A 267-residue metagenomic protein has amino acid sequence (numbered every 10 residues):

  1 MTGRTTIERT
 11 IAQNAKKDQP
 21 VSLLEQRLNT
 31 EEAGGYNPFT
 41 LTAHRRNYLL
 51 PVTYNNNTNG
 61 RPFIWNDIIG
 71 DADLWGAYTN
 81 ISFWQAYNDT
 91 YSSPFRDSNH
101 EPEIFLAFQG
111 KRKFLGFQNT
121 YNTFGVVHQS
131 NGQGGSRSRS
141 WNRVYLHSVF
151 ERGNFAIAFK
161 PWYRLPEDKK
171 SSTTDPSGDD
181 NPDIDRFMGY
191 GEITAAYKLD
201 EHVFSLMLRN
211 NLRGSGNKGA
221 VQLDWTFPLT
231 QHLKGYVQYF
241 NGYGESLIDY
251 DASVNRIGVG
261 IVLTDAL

Functional and structural regions predicted by a protein language model:
M1-V52: N-terminal periplasmic/intermembrane-space "pro-region" immediately following the signal or transit peptide
G3-T5, A195, I261: Short beta-strand element of the conserved SAM-dependent methyltransferase core
G35, T40-A43, D67-D200, L208-N210 (+2 more regions): Outer-membrane pore/translocation modules
P51-F63, T90-S93: Surface-exposed strand-loop-strand hairpins of Gram-negative outer-membrane beta-barrel proteins
T58-P62, E101-E103, Y145, E192 (+2 more regions): Membrane-embedded beta-strand positions in outer-membrane beta-barrel channels/transporters
G191-S246: Long, repeat-rich segments with strong aromatic
L247-D251: Short proline/glycine-enriched turn/loop segments at secondary-structure junctions
S253-L267: Outer-membrane beta-barrel "beta-signal"
